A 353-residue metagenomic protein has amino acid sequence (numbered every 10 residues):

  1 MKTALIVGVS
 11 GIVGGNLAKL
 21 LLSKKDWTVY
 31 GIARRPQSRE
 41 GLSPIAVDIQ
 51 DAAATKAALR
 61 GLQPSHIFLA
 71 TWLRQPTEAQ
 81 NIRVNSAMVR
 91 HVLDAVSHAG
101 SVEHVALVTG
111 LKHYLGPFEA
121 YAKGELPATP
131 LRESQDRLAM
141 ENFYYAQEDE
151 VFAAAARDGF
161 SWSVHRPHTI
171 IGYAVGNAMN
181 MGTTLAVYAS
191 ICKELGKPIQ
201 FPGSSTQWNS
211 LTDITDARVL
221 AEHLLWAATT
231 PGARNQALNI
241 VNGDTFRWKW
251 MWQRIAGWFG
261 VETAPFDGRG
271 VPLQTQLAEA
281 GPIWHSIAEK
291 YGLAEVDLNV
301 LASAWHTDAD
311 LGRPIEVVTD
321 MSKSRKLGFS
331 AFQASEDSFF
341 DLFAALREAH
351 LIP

Functional and structural regions predicted by a protein language model:
K2-K24: N-terminal Rossmann NAD(P)H-binding glycine-rich loop of SDR-like oxidoreductase domains
K25-P36: Conserved glycine-rich Rossmann-like NAD(P)H-binding loop of the short-chain dehydrogenase/reductase
Q37-R39, A46-H91: NAD(P)H-binding glycine-rich loop region in Rossmannoid oxidoreductase-like domains and their noncatalytic homologs
I67-L69, A87-F143: Conserved Rossmann-fold NAD(P)-dependent oxidoreductase catalytic core, especially the SDR/UDP-sugar
S134-H168, Y173: Active-site Tyr-X1-5-Lys
D158, G172-Y188, R218, W226-L238 (+1 more regions): Glycine/proline-rich active-site loop of Rossmann-fold NAD(P)-dependent oxidoreductases
V187-T215: A conserved pocket-lining segment of Rossmann-fold NAD(P)-dependent short-chain dehydrogenase/reductase
A221-D308, G312, D320-S322, K326 (+2 more regions): Mid/C-terminal beta-alpha module of Rossmann-like enzyme folds, strongest in SDR-family dehydrogenases/epimerases
